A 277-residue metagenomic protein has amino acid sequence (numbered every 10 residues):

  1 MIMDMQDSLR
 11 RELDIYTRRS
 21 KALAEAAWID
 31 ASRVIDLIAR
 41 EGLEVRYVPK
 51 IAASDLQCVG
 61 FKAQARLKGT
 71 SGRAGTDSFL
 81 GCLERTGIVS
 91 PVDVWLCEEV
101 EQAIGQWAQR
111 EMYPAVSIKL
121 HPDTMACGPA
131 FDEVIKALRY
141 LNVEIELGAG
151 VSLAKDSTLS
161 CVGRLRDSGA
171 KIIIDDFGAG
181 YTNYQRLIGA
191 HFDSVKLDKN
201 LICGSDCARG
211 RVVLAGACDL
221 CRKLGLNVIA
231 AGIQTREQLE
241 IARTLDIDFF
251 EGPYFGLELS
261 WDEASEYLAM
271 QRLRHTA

Functional and structural regions predicted by a protein language model:
M1-A27, L37, Q57, R66-T70 (+3 more regions): EAL-family c-di-GMP phosphodiesterase catalytic domain
R40-R46, Q102, Y113: PAS/PAS-like sensory domains
L43-G81: A short, well-structured catalytic beta-strand-centered motif of the EAL phosphodiesterase domain for c-di-GMP
C58-G60, I88-S160, G232: Catalytic core of bacterial c-di-GMP phosphodiesterases, primarily the EAL and HD-GYP domains, capturing alpha-helical
A63, F79, I88, L96 (+3 more regions): N-terminal sensory regulatory modules of PAS/LOV and PAS-like folds
I104-A108, I135, L159-G169, A215-R222 (+1 more regions): Surface-exposed amphipathic alpha-helices with a cationic face
